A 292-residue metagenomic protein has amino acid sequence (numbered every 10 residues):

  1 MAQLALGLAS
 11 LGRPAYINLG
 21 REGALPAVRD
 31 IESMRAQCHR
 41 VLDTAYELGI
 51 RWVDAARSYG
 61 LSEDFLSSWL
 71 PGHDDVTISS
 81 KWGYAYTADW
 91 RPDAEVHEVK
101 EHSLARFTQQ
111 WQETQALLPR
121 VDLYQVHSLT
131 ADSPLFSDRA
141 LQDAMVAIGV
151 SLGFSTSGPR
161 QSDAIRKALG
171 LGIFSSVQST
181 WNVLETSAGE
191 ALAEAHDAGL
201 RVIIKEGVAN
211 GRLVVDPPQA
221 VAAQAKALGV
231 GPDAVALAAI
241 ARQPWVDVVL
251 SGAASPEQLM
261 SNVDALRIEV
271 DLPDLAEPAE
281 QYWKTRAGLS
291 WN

Functional and structural regions predicted by a protein language model:
M1-T77, K81: N-terminal binding-site loop/beta-alpha segment at the start of enzyme catalytic domains that lines or forms
L6, A45, V53, L66 (+9 more regions): Conserved, mostly hydrophobic/aromatic
A15-A36, P92-T108, S155, A222-A227: Active-site mouth loops of central-metabolism enzymes
R29-A45, K100-L117, P159-L169, A236: Short, acidic/polar
E47-I50, L118-V121, G149, F174 (+1 more regions): A structural motif
D75-L104, H127: Structural motif corresponding to the early beta-alpha repeats
W111-S133: Active-site groove signature of glycoside hydrolases
S128-N292: Beta/alpha (TIM)-barrel catalytic core signal, keyed to glycine-rich beta->alpha loops juxtaposed to Asp/Glu that bind
